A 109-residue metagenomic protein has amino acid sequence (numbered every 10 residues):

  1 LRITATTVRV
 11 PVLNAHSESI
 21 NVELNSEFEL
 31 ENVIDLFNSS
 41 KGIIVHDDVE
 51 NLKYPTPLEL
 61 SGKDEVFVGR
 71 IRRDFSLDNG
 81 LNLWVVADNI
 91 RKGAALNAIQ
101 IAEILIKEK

Functional and structural regions predicted by a protein language model:
L1-N82: C-terminal substrate-binding/catalytic lobe of Rossmann-fold NAD(P)-dependent oxidoreductases
E65-K109: NAD(P)-dependent Rossmann-like dehydrogenase/reductase catalytic/cofactor-binding core
